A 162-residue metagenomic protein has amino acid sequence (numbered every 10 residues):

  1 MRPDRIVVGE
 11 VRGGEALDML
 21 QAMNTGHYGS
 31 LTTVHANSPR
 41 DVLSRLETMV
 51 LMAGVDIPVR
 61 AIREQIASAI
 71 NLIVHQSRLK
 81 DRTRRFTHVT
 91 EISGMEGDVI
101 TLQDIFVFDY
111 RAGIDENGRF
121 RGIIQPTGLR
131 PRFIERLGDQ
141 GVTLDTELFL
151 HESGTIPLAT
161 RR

Functional and structural regions predicted by a protein language model:
M1-A69, H75-S77: Switch/coupling sub-region of P-loop NTPases
G54, R78, D145-F149: Residue-level signal for secondary-structure boundary elements
A61-G97: Phosphate-binding/switch region of NTP-binding enzymes
H88-R162: NTP-binding/hydrolysis catalytic cores, primarily Walker-type P-loop NTPases
